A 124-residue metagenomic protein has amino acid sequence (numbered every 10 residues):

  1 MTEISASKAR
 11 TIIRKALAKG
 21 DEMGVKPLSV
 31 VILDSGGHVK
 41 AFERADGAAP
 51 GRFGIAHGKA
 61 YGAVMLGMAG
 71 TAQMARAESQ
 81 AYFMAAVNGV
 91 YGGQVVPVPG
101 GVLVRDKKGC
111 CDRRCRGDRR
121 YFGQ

Functional and structural regions predicted by a protein language model:
M1-Q124: Flexible, solvent-exposed loop/hinge segments and secondary-structure transition points
